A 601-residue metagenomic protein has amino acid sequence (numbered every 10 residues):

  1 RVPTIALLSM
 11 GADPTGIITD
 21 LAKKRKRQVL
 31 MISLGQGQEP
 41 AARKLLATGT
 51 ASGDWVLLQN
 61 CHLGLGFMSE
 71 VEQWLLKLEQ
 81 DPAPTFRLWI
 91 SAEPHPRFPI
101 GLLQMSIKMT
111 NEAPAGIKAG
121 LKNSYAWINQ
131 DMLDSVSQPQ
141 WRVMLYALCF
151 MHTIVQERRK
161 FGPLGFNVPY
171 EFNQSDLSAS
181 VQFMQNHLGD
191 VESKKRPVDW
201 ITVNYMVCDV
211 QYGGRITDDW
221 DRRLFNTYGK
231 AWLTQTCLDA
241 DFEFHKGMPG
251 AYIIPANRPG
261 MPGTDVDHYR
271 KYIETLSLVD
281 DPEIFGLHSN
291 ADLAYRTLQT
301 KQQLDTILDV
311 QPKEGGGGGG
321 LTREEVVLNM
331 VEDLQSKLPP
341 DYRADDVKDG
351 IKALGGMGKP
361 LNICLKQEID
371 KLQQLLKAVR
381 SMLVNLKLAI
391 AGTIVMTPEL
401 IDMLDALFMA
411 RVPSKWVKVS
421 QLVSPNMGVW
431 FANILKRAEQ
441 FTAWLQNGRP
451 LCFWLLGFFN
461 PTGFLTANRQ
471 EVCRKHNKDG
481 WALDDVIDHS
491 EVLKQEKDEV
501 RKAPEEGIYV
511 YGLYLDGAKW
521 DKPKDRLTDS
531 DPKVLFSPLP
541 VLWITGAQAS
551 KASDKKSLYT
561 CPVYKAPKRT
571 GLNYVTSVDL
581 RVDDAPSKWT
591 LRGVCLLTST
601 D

Functional and structural regions predicted by a protein language model:
R1, G37-G53, Q73-L78, L334 (+3 more regions): Conserved alpha-helical scaffold flanking the Walker A/P-loop in AAA+ ATPase domains
R1, S178-D601: Long C-terminal appendages of very large multidomain proteins
R1-T19, M31-E39, S106: Glycine-rich P-loop/Walker A and Walker A-like loops and their local beta1-loop-alpha1 context in P-loop NTPases
V2-T4, Q28-L30, S52-V56, D81-W89: Loop/turn-to-beta-strand initiation segments
A6-M10, L34-G35, L58-C61, I90-E93: Short His-Asn-centered micro-motif
P14-I18, Q38-L45, E93-G101: Short, glycine/polar-rich helix-capping loops at beta-to-alpha or helix-loop-helix junctions that flank or form
T19-R25, A47, E72-W74, M105 (+1 more regions): Short, solvent-exposed amphipathic alpha-helical segments in soluble enzyme and RNA/protein-processing domains
T48, C61-Q185: Replace "adjacent to P-loop NTPase cores in ATP/GTP-dependent enzymes" with "adjacent to NTP-binding cores
